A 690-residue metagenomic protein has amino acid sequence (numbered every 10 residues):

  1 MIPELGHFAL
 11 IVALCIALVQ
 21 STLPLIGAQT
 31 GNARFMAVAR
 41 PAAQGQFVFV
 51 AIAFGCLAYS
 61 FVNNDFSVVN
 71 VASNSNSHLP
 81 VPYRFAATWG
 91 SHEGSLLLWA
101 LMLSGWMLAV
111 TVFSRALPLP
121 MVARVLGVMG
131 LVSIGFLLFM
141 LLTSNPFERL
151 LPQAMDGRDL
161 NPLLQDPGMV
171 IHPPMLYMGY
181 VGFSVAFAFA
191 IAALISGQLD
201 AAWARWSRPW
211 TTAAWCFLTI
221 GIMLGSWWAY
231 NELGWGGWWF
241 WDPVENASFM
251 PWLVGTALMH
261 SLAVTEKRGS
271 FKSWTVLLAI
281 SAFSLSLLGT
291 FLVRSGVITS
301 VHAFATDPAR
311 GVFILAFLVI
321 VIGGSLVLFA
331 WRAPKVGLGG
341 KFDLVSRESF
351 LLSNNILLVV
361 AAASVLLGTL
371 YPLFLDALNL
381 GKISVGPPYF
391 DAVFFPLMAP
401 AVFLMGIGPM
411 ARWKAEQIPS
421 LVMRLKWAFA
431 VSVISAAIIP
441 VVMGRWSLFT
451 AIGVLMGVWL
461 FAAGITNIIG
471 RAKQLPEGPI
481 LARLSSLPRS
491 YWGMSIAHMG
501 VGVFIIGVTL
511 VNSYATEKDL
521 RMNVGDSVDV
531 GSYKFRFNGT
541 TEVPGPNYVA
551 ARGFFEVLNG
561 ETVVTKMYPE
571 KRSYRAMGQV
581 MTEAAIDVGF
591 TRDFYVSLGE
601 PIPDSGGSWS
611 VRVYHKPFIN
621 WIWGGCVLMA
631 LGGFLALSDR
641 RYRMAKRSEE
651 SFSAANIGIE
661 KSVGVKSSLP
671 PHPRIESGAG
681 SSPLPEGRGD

Functional and structural regions predicted by a protein language model:
M1-V663: Solvent-exposed, non-transmembrane regions of integral membrane proteins
N656-K666, P670, G689-D690: Long, low-complexity, intrinsically disordered cytosolic termini of multi-pass membrane proteins
S677-G678: Short Gly/Ser/Thr- and charged-rich N-terminal loops/segments that act as flexible capping/hinge elements
S681: Tryptophan-rich substrate-binding surfaces of secreted polymer-degrading and adhesive proteins
L684: Positively charged, solvent-exposed patches that mediate nucleic-acid binding
